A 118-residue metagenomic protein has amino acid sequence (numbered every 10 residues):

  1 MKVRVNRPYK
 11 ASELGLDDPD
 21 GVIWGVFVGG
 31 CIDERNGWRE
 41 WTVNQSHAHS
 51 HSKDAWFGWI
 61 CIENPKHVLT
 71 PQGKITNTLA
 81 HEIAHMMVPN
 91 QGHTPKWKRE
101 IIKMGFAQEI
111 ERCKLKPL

Functional and structural regions predicted by a protein language model:
M1-N77, M86-L118: Active-site-proximal or metal-binding-adjacent scaffold patches in catalytic folds
E82: Walker B catalytic acidic pair
